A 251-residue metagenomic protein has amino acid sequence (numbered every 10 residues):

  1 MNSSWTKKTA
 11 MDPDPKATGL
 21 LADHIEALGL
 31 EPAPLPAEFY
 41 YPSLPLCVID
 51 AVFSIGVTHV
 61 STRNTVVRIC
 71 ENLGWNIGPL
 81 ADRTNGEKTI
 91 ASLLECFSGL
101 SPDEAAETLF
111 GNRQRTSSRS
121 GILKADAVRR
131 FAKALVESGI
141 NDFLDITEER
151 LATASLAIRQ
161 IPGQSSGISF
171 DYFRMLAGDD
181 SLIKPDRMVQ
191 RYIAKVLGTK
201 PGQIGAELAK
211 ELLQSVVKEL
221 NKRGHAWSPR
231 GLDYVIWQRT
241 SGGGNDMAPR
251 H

Functional and structural regions predicted by a protein language model:
M1-D12, S61-A81, F131: Long, acidic, intrinsically disordered low-complexity segments
M1-P42, G121-K133, I140-H251: C-terminal accessory module of base-excision DNA glycosylases/AP lyases that mediates lesion recognition and DNA
E31-L35, V48, N112-R115: Active-site flanking loop/helix segments enriched in acidic
E38-G78: Extended cationic-aromatic binding surfaces that line active-site or macromolecule-binding grooves and engage
A51, I55-G56, T116, L176 (+2 more regions): Alpha-helix C-capping/helix-to-loop hinge sites
G56-S61, L73-I77, V136, S181 (+2 more regions): Short alpha-helix boundary/capping elements
I69, F97-L100, N112, L135 (+3 more regions): Alpha-helix boundary/capping residues
N76-G163: Alpha-helical ds-nucleic-acid-binding substructure associated with the helix-hairpin-helix region of base-excision DNA
